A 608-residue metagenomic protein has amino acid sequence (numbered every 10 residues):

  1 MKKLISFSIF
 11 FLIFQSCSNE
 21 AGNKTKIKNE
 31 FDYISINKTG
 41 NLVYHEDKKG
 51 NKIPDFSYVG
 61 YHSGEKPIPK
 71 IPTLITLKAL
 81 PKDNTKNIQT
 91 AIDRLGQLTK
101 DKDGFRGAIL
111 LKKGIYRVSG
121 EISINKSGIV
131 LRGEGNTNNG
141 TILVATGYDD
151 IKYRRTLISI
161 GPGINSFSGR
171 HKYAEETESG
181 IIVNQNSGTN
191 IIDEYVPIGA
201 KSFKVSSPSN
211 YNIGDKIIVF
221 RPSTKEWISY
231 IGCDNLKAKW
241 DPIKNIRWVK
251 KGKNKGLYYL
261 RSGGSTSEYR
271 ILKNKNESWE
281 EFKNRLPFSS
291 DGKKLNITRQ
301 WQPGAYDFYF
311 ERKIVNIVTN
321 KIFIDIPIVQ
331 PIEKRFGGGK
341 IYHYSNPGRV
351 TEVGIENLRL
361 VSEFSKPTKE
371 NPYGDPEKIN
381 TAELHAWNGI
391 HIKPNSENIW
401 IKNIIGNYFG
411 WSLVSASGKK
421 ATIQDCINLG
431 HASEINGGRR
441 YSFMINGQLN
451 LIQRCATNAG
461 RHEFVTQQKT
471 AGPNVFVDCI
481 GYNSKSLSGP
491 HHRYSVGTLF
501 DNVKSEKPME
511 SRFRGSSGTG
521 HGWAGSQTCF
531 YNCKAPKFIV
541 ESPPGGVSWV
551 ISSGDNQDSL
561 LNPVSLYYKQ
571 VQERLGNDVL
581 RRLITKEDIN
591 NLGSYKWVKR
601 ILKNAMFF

Functional and structural regions predicted by a protein language model:
L4-I13: Sec-dependent N-terminal signal peptides
S16-N380, W549-F608: Extracellular "leader-to-stem" segments immediately downstream of a signal peptide or signal-anchor in secreted/lumenal
K100-D101, S119-E121, G140-I142, I228 (+9 more regions): Short glycine/acidic-rich loop motifs that flank beta-strands on beta-rich extracellular proteins
G128, G133, T351-S362, E397-Y408 (+5 more regions): Right-handed parallel beta-helix
N388-I390, A416, H492: Predominantly extracellular/luminal carbohydrate-interaction, adhesion, and secreted-enzyme modules that are
D478, G489-F608: Extracellular beta-rich repeat passengers
